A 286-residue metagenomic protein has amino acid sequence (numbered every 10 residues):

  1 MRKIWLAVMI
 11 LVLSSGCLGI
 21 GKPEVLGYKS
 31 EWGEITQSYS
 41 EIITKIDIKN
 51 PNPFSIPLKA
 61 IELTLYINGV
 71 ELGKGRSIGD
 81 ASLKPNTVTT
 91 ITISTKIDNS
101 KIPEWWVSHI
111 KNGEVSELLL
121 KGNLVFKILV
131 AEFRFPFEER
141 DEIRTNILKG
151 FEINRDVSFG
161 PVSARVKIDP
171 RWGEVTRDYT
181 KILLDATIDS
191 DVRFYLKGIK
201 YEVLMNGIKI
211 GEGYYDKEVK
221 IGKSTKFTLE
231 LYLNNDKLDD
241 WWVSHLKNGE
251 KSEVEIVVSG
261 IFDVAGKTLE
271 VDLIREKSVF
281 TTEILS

Functional and structural regions predicted by a protein language model:
M1-K22: Secretory targeting signatures
C17-S286: Extracellular/lumenal and peripheral-membrane lipid-interaction modules
